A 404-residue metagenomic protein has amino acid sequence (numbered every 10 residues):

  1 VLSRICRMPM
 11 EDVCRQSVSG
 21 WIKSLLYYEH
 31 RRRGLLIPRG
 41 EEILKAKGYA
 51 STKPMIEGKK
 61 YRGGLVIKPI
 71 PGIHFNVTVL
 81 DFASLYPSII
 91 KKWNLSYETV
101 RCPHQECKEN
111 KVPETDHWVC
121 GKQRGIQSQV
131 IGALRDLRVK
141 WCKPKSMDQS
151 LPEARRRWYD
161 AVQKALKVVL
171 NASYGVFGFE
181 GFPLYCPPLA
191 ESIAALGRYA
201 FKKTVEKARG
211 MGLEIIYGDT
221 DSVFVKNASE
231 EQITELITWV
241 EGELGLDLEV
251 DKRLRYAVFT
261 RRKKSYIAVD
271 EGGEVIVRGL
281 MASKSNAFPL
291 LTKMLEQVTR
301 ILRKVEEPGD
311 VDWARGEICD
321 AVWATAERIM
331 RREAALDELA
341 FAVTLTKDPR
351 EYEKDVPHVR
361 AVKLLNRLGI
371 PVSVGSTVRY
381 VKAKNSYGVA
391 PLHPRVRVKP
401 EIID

Functional and structural regions predicted by a protein language model:
L2-C102, K108, S150, A154 (+5 more regions): DNA-dependent DNA polymerase catalytic subunits
L2-R4, K60-G64, E114, P144 (+1 more regions): Short amphipathic alpha-helical segments, especially helix-boundary/capping motifs
K92-K145: Short, exposed interaction patches on small structured surface elements
K122-F182: Active-site cores of enzymes that catalyze phosphoryl transfer or operate on phosphate-rich substrates
V176-A195: Gly-rich Lys/Arg/Thr-decorated short loops/hinges at beta-loop-alpha junctions or inter-strand turns that position
